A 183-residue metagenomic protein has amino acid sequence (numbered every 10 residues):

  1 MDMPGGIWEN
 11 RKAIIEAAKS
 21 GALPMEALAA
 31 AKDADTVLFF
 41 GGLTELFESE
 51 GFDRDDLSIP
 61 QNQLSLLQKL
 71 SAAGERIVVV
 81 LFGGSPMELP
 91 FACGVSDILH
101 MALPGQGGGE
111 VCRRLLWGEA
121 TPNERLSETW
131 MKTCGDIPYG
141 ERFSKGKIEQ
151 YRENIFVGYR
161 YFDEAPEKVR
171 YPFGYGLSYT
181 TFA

Functional and structural regions predicted by a protein language model:
M1-G94: Hydrophobic helix-and-loop "lid/oligomerization" segment in the mid-to-C-terminal part of catalytic domains
M1-I15, F82-A183: Secreted, periplasmic, or luminal enzymes acting at the cell surface/secretory milieu
